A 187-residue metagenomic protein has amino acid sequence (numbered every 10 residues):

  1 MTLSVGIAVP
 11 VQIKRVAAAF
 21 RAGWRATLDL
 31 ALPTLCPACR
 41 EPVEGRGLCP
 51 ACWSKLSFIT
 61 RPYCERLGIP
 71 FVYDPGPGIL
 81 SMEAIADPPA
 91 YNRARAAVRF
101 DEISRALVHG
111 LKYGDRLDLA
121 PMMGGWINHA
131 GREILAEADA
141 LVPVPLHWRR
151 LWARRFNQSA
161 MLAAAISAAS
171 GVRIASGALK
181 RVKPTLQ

Functional and structural regions predicted by a protein language model:
M1-Q187: Glycine-rich phosphate/pyrophosphate-handling loop used in enzymes and phosphotransfer proteins
